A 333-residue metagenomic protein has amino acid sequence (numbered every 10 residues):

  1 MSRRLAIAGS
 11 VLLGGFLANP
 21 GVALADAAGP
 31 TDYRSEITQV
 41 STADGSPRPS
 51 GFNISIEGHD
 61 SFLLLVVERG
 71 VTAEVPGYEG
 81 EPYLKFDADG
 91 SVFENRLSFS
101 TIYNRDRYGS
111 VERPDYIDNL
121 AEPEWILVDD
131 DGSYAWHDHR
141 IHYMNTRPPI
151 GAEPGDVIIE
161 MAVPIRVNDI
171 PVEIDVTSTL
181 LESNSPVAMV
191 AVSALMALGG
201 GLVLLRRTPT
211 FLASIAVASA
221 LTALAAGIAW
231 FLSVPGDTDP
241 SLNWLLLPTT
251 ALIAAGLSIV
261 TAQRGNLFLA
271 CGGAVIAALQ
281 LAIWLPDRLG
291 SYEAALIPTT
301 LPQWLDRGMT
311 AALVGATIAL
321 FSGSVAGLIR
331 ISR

Functional and structural regions predicted by a protein language model:
M1-A8: Bacterial N-terminal signal peptides that target proteins for export
R4, P20-V22: Internal alpha-helical transmembrane segments
A8-N19: Bacterial N-terminal signal peptides
L24-V190, G236: N-terminal soluble domains immediately following signal/targeting peptides that reside in extracytoplasmic
N104-Y108, V203-R207, A319-F321: Noncatalytic linker/hinge segments flanking ATPase motor cores
R113-V128, T210-W230, L269, I276-L279: A broadly tuned preference for mixed-charge, low-complexity surface segments
N184-L246: Core alpha-helical transmembrane segments of integral membrane proteins
V234-R333: Generic detector of multi-pass transmembrane helix bundles and their immediately adjacent loops in polytopic membrane
